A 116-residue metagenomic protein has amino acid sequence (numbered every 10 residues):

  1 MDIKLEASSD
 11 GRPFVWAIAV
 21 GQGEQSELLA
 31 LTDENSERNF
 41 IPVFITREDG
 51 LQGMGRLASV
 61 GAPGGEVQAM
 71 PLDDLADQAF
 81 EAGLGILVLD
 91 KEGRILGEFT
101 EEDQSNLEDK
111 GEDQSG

Functional and structural regions predicted by a protein language model:
M1-G116: Conserved NAD+-utilizing ADP-ribose enzyme module
